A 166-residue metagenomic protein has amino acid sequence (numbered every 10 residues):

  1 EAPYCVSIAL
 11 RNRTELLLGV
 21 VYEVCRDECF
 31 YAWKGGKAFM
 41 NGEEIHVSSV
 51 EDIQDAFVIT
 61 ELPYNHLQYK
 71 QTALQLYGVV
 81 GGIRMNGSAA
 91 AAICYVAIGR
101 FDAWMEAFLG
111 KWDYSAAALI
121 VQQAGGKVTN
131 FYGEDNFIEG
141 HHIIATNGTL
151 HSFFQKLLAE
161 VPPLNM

Functional and structural regions predicted by a protein language model:
E1-F39: DPxDG-like acidic metal-binding loop motif
H46-M166: An extended, acidic
